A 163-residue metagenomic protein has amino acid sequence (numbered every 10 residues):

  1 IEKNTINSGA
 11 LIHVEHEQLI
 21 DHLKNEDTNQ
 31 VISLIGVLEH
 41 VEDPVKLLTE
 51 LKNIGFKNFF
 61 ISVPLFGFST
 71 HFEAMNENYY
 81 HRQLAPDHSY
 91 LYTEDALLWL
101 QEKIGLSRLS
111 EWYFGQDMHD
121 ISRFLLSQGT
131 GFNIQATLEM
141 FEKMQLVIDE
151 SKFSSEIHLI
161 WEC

Functional and structural regions predicted by a protein language model:
I1-N76, P86-L106, Q135, F141-I148 (+1 more regions): Conserved SAM-binding loop
A74-L84, L126-G131: Short glycine/proline- and charge-enriched loop/turn segments that cap or connect secondary-structure elements
Y79-R82, S107-L109, Y113: Soluble, non-transmembrane catalytic domains of enzymes that act on hydrophobic metabolites at membranes
L109-A136: Conserved catalytic loop of SAM-dependent methyltransferase domains
